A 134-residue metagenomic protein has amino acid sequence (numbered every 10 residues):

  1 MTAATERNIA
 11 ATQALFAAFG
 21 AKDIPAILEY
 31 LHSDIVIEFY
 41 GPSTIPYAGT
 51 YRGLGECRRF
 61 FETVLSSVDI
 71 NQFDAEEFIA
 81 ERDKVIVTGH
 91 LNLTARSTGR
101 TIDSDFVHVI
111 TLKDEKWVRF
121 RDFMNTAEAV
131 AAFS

Functional and structural regions predicted by a protein language model:
M1-Y30, S134: Short, low-complexity N-terminal intrinsically disordered segments enriched in polar/charged residues
T2-A4, E62-S134: A beta-strand edge to alpha-helix "cap/lid" segment located at domain peripheries
T2-E6, A48-G55, T101: Residues at secondary-structure transition points
T12-L15, I27-L28, I35, G53 (+4 more regions): Hydrophobic pocket/interface hotspot
A26, I45, C57, L93 (+1 more regions): Short, electropositive, low-hydrophobicity segments enriched in small/polar residues
H32-R82: A solvent-exposed, acidic/Ser-Thr-rich amphipathic alpha-helical stretch
